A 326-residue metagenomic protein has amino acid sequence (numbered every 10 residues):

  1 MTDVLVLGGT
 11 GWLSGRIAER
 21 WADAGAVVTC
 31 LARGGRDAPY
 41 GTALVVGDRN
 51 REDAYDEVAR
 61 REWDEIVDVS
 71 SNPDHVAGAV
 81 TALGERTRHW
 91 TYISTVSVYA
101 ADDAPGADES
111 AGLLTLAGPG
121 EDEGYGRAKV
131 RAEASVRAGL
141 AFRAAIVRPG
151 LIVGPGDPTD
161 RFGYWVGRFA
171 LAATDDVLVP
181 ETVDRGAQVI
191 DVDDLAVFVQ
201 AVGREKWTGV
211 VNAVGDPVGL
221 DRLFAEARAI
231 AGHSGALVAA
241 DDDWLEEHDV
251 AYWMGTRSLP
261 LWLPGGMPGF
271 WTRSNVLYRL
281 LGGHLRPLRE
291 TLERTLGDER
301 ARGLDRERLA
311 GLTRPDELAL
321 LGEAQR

Functional and structural regions predicted by a protein language model:
V4-A24: N-terminal Rossmann NAD(P)H-binding glycine-rich loop of SDR-like oxidoreductase domains
T10, G35-R88, Y92, V98-A100: NAD(P)H-binding glycine-rich loop region in Rossmannoid oxidoreductase-like domains and their noncatalytic homologs
V27-R33: Conserved glycine-rich Rossmann-like NAD(P)H-binding loop of the short-chain dehydrogenase/reductase
G78-V130, R137-A138, A145: Conserved Rossmann-fold NAD(P)-dependent oxidoreductase catalytic core, especially the SDR/UDP-sugar
A132-G156: Conserved beta-loop-beta element that borders a ligand/cofactor-binding pocket
G150-D160, E181-V192, V214-D216: Glycine-rich "substrate-gating" loop/helix at the edge of Rossmann-like oxidoreductase active sites
R168-I190, V202-K206: A conserved pocket-lining segment of Rossmann-fold NAD(P)-dependent short-chain dehydrogenase/reductase
F198-W262, G266, V276, E293-L296 (+1 more regions): Mid/C-terminal beta-alpha module of Rossmann-like enzyme folds, strongest in SDR-family dehydrogenases/epimerases
